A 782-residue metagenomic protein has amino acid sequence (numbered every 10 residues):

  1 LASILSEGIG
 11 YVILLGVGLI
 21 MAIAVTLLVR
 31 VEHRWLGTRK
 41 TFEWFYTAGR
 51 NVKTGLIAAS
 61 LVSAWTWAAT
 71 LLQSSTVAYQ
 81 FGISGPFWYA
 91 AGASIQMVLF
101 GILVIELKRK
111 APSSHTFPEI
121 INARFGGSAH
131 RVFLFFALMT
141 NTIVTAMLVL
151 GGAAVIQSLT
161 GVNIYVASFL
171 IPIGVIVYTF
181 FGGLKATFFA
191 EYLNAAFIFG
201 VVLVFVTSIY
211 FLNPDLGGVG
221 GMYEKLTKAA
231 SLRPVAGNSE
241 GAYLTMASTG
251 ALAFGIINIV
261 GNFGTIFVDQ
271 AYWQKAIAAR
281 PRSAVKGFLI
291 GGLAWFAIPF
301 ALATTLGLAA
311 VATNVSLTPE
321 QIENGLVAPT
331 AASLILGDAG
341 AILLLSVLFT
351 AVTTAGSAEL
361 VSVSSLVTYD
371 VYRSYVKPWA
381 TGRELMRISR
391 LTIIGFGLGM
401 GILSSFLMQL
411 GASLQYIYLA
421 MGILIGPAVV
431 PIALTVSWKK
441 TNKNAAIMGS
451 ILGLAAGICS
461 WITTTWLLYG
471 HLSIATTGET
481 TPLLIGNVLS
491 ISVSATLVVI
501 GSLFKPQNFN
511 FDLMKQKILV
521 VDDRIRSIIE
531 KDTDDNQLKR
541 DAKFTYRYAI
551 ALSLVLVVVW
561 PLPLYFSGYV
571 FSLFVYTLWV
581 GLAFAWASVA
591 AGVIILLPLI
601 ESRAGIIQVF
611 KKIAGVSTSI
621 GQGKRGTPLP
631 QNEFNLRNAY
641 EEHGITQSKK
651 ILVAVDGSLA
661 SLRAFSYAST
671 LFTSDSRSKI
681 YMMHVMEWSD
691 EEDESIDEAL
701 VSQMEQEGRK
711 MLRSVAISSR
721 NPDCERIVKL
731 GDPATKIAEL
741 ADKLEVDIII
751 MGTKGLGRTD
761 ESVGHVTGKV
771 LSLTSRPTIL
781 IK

Functional and structural regions predicted by a protein language model:
L1-N632: Membrane-embedded helix-loop-helix hairpins and adjacent transmembrane boundary segments in multi-pass transporters
Q622, L629-S666, S772-K782: Intrinsically disordered or low-complexity boundary/linker segments at protein termini and domain junctions
Q631-Q647, I717-I749: Structural beta-alpha unit
H643-S695: Small/aliphatic-rich secondary-structure junction motif
Y681-M683, E725-K729, I779: General small-molecule cofactor/ligand-binding pocket signal
H684-V685, T753-K754, K782: Short secondary-structure boundary segments
E698-K710: A short acidic, glycine-rich active-site loop that binds or catalyzes chemistry on phosphate/adenosine moieties
M751-L773: Glycine-rich, Arg-bearing micro-motifs that act as flexible, cationic patches
